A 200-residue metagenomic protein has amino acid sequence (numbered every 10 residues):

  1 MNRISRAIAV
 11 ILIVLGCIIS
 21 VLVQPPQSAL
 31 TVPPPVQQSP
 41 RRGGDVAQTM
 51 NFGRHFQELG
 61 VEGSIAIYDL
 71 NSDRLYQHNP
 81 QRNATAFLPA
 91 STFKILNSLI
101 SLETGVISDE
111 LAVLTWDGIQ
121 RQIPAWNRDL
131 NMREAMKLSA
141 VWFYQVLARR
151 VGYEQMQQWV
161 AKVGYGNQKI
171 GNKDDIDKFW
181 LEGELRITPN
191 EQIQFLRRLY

Functional and structural regions predicted by a protein language model:
N2-I11: N-terminal Sec-pathway targeting helices
V10-I19: Bacterial N-terminal signal peptides
Q24-T85: Beta-lactamase-like hydrolase cores
Q57, V61, S101-I107, K137-V141 (+3 more regions): Sec-exported extracytoplasmic/periplasmic mature domains
H78-A84, R128-D129, K137-Y144, K173-W180: Flexible glycine/proline-enriched surface loops and loop-helix/loop-strand junctions
A86-L111, A135, Q192: Active-site SXXK
E103-L130: Active-site-proximal loop and beta-strand segments within enzyme catalytic domains
P124, N131-M132, V146-L196: Mid-domain, small-residue-enriched loop/turn segments at the edges of structured enzyme/sensor domains
